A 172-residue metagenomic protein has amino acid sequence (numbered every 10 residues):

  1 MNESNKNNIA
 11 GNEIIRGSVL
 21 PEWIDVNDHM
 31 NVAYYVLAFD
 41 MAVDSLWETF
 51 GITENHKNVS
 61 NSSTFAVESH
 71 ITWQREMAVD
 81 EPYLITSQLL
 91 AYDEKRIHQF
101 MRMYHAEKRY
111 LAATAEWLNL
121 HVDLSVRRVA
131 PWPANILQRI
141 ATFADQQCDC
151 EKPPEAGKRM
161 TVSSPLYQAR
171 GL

Functional and structural regions predicted by a protein language model:
N2-A66, D123-L172: Hot-dog-fold acyl-thioester-processing enzymes
I14, Y110-A112: Local beta-strand/beta-hairpin segments that build beta-sheet-rich folds
L20, F100, L118: Conserved beta-strand and immediately adjacent loop positions that scaffold enzyme active sites
L46-A91, K95-I97, A112: Hydrophobic beta-strand-centered segment that forms part of the acyl-chain substrate-binding groove
E107-R109, S125: Solvent-exposed strand-loop boundary residues in beta-sheet-rich modules
A113-A115, P131: A structural microfeature
